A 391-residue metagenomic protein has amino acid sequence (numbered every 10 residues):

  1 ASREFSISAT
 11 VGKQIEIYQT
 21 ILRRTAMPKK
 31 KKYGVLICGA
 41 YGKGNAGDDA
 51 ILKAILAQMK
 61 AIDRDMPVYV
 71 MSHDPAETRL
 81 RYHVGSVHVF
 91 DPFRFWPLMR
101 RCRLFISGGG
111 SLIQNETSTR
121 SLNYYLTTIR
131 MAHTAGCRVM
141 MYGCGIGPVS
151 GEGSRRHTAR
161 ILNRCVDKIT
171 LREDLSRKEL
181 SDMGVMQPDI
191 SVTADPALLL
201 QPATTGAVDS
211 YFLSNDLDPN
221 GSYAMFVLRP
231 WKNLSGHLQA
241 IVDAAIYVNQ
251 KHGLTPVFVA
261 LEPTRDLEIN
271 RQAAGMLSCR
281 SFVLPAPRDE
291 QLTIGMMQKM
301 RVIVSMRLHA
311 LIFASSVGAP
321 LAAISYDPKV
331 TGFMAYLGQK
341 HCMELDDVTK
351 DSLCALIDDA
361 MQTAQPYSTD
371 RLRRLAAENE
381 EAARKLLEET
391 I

Functional and structural regions predicted by a protein language model:
A1-S8, I17-I21, A360, T369-E378: Conserved short C-terminal alpha-helix that flanks the catalytic cleft of nucleotide-sugar-dependent
M27-I391: Active-site anion-handling motifs in enzyme catalytic cores
